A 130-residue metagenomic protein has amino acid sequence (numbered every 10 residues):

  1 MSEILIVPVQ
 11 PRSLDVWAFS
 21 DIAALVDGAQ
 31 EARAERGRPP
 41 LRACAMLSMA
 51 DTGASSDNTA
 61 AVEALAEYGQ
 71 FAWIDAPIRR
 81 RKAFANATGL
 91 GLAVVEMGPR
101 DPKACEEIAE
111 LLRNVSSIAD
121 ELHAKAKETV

Functional and structural regions predicted by a protein language model:
M1-S13: Inter-motif core of Ras-like GTPase G domains
V7, A45-L47: Structural beta-sheet core signal
R12-S13, S48-G53, D101-P102: Short histidine/acidic/glycine/proline-rich micro-motifs that form metal- and phosphate-coordinating active-site loops
W17-R38, S48: Conserved C-terminal guanine-recognition region of P-loop GTPase G domains, centered on the G4
M49-D51, V62-A93: Beta-strand-loop-alpha "switch" segments that mediate conformational coupling across diverse proteins
T88-A109: C-terminal boundary of histidine-terminating zinc-finger modules
L112-A126: Short, hydrophobic alpha-helical segments
